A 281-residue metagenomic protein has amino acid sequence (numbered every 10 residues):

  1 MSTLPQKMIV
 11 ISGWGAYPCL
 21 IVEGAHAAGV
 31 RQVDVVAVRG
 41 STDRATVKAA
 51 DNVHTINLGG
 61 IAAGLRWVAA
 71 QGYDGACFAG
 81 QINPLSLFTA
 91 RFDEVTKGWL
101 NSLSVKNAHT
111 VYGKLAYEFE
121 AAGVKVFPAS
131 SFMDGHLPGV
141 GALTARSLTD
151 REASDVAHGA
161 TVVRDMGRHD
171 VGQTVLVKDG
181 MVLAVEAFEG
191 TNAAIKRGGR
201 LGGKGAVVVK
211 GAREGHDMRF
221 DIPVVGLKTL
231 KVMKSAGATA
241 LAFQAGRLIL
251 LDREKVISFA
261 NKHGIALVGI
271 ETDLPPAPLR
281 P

Functional and structural regions predicted by a protein language model:
S2-V38: N-terminal basic/disordered segments at the start of proteins
V10, F78-A79, K210, F243: Redox-cofactor binding/interface segments in oxidoreductases and associated redox assembly factors
I11, G15-P18, A25, T55 (+3 more regions): Conserved mixed alpha/beta catalytic, RNA-binding, or beta-rich assembly cores of soluble enzyme, regulatory
S12-Y17, Q81-L85, L248: Gly/Ser/Thr-rich loops at beta-strand to alpha-helix junctions that form or flank small-molecule/cofactor-binding
A28-G29, A122, A236, H263: Helix C-cap/helix->beta junction micro-motif
R31, D74, T239: Short acidic/polar active-site loop segments enriched in Thr and Asp
V38-Q71, A90-L100, A193-P281: Feature captures the catalytic cores and cofactor-binding loops of soluble hydro-lyases/lyases that act on carboxylate
I61-M133: N-terminal glycine-rich phosphate/adenylate-binding segment common to multiple enzyme folds
